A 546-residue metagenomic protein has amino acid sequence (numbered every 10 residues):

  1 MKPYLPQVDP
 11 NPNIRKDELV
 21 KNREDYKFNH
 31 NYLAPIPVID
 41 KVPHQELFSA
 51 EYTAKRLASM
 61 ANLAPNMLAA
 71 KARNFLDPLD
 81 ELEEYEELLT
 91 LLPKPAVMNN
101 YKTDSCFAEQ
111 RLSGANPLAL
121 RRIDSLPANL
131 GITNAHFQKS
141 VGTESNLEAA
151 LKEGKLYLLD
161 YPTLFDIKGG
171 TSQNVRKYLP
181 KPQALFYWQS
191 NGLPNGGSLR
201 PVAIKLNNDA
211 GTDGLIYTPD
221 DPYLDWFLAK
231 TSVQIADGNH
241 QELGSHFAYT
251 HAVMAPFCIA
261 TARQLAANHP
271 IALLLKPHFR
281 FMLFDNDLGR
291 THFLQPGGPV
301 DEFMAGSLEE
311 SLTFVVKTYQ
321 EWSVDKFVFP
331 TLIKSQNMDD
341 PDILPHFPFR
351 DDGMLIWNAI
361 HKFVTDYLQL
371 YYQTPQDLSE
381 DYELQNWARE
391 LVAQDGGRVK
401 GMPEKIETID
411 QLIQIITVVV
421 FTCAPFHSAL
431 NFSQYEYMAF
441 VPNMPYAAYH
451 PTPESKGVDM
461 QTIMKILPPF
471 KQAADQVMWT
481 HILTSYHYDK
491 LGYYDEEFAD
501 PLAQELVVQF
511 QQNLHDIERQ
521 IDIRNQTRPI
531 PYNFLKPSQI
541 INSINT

Functional and structural regions predicted by a protein language model:
M1-T546: Long, compositionally biased charged/polar stretches
